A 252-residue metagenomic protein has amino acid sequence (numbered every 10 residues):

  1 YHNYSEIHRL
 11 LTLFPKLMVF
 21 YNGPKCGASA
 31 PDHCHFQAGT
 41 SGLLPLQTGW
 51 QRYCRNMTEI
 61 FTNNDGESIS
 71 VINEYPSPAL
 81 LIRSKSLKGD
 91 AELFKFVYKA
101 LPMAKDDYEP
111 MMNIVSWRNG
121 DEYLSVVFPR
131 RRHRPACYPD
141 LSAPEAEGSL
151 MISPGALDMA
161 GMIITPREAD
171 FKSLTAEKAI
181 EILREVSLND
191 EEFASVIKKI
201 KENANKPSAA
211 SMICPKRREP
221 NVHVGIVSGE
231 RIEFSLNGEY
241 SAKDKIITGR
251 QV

Functional and structural regions predicted by a protein language model:
Y1-M212: HIT superfamily nucleotide-processing domains
A210-V252: Conserved, single-site charged/polar hotspot
